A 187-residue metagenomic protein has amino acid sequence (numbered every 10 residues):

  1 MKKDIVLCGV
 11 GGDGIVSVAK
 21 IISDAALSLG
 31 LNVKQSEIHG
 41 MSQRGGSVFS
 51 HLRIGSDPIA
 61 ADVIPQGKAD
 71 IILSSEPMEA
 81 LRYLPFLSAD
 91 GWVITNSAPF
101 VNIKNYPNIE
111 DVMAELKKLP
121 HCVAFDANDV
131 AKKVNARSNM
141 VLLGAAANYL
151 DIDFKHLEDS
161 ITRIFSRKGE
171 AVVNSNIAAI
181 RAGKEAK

Functional and structural regions predicted by a protein language model:
M1-K187: Active-site cofactor/cluster-binding pocket
